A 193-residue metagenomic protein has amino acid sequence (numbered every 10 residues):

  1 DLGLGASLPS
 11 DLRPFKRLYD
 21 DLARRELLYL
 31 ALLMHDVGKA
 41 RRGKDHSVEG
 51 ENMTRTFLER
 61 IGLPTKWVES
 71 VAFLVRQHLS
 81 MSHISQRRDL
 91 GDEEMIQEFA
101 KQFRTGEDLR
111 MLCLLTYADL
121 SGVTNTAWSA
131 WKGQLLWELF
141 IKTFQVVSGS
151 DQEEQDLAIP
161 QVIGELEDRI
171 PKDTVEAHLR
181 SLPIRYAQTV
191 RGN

Functional and structural regions predicted by a protein language model:
D1-N52, T56, G62: Acidic/His-rich, divalent-metal-binding segments that scaffold phosphate/diphosphate chemistry
P9-P14, G43-N52, V68-F73, Q86-R87 (+1 more regions): Composition- and surface-driven signal marking solvent-exposed, interaction-prone regions in large proteins
S10, K16, G38-K39, D45-H46 (+5 more regions): Short leucine-rich amphipathic alpha-helices used at interfaces
L18-A23, P64-W67, F103-R104, W128: Replace "in large, NTP-powered and nucleic-acid-processing enzymes" with "in large, NTP-powered factors and other
L28-H35, V48-T56, E69, F73 (+3 more regions): Feature representing long, continuous alpha-helical segments
K39, G43, T56-L63, Q77-S85 (+5 more regions): Short, well-ordered loop/turn and helix-capping segments at boundaries between secondary-structure elements and domains
E59-Y117: Acidic/histidine-rich catalytic neighborhood
E94, E98-N193: Regulatory modules associated with amino-acid/nitrogen control
